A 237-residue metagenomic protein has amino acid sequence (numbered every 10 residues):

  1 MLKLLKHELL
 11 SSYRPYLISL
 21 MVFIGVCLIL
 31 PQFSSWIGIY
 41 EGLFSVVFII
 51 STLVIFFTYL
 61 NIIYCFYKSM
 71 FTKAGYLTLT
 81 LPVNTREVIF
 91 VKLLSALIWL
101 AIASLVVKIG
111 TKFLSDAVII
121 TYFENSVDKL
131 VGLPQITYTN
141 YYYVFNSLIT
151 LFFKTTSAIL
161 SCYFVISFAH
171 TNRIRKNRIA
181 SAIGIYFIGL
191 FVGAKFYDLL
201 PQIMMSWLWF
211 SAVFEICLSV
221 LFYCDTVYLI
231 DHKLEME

Functional and structural regions predicted by a protein language model:
M1-G75, T85-E237: Hydrophobic alpha-helical transmembrane segments of membrane proteins
